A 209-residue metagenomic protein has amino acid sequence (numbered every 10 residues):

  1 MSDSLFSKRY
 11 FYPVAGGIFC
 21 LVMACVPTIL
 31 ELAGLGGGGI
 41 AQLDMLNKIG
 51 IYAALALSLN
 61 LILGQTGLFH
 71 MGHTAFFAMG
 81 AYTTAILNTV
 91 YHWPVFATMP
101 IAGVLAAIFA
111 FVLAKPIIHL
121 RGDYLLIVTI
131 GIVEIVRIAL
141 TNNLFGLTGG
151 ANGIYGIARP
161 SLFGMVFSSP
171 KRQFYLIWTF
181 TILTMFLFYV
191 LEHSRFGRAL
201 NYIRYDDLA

Functional and structural regions predicted by a protein language model:
M1-A209: Transmembrane alpha-helices and adjacent helix-loop boundaries
